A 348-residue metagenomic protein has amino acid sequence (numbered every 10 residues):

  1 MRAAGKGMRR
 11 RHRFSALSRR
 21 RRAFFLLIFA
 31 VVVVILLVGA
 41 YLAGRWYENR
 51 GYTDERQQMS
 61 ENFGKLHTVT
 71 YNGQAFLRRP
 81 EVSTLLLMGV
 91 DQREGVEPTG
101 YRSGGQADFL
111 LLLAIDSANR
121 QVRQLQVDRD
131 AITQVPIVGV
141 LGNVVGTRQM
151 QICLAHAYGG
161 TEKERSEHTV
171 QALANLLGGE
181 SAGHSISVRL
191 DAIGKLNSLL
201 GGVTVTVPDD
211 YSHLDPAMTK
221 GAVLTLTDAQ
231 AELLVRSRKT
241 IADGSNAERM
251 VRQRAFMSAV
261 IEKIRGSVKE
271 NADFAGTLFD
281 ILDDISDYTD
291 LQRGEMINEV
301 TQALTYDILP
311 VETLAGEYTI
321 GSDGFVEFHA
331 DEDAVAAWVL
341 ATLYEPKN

Functional and structural regions predicted by a protein language model:
R2-N348: Non-catalytic, solvent-exposed segments at the cell envelope interface
